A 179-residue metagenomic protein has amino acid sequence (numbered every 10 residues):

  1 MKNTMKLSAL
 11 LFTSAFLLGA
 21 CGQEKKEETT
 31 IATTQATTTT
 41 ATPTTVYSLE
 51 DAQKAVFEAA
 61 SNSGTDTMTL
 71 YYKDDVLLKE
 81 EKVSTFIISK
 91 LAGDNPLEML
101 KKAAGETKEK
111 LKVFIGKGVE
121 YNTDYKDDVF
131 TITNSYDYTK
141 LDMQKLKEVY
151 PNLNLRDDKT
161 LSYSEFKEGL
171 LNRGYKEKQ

Functional and structural regions predicted by a protein language model:
M1-G19: Sec-dependent bacterial lipoprotein signal peptides
M5, G19-A20, D124, Y136: Intrinsic disorder/low-complexity detector
K6, G19-A32: Bacterial lipoprotein signal-peptidase II cleavage site
S14-L17, T38-T40, Q179: Sequence termini and other peripheral, non-core segments
K26-L49: Low-complexity, Pro/Thr/Ser/Glu-rich flexible segments characteristic of extracytoplasmic/periplasmic regions
A41-Q179: Subset-of-secretome marker
